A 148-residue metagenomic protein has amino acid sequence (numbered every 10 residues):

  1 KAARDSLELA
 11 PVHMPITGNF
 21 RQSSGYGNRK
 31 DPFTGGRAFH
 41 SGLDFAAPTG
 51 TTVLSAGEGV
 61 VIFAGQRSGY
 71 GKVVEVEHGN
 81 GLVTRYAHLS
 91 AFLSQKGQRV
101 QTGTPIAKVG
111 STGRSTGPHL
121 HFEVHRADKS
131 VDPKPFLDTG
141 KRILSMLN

Functional and structural regions predicted by a protein language model:
K1-L9: Alpha-helical oligomerization segments with coiled-coil/rod-like character
H13-N148: Catalytic cores of peptidoglycan-degrading enzymes
